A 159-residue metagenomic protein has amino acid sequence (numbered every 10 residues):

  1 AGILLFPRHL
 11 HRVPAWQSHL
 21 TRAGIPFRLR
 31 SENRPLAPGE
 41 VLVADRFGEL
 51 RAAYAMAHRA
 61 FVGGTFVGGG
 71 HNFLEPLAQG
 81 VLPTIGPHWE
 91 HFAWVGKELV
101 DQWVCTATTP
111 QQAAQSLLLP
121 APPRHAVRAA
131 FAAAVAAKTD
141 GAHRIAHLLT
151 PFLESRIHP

Functional and structural regions predicted by a protein language model:
A1-P159: Nucleotide-activated sugar donor-binding and catalytic core shared by glycosyltransferases and related lipid-linked
